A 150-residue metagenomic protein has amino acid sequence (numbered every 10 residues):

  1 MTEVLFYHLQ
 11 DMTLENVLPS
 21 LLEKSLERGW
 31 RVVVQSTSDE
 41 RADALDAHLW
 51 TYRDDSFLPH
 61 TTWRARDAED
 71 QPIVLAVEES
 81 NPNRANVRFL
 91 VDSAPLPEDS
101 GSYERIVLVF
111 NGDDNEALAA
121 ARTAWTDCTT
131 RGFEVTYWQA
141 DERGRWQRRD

Functional and structural regions predicted by a protein language model:
M1-A47: Long, hydrophobic N-terminal alpha-helical segment
T2-V4, S25-R31, P95-G101, T123-R131: ASCE RecA-like P-loop NTPase motor cores that couple ATP hydrolysis to mechanical translocation on nucleic acids
L9-Q10, S36-D39, L90-A94, N111-G112: Structural motif
L21-K24, H48-Y52, I106, T123-D127: Short, solvent-exposed amphipathic alpha-helical segments in soluble enzyme and RNA/protein-processing domains
R28, L45-L49, R53-D54, R131-E134 (+1 more regions): Terminal and domain-boundary regions
A47-N86: Helix-adjacent hinge/juxtasegments
Q71-V109: Active-site-adjacent structural patch at catalytic or cofactor/ligand-binding sites
R105-D150: Glycine-rich, aromatic-bearing surface loops/beta-hairpins
